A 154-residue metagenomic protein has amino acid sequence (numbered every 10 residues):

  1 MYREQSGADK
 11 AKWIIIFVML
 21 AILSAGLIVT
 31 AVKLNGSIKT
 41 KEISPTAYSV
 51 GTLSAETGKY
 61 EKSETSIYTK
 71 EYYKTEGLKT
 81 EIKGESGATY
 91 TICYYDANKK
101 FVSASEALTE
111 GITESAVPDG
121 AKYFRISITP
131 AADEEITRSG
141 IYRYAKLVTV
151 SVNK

Functional and structural regions predicted by a protein language model:
M1-T40, Y94: Gram-positive cell-envelope targeting signals
I14, E81, K100-V102: Residue-level detector of intrinsically disordered/flexible regions characterized by low predicted structural confidence
G26, T30-I67, E71-E76, A107-L108 (+1 more regions): Extracellular polysaccharide-targeting segments
E76-S86: A short beta-strand element within beta-rich, extracytoplasmic domains of secreted/secretory-pathway proteins
T80, Y90, K122-F124: Residue-level detector of short, conserved catalytic/binding motifs and their immediate flanks
K83, C93, S127-T129: Residue-level recognition of well-ordered beta-strand positions that form the cores of beta-sheet-rich folds across
S86-I112, G120: Extracellular ligand-binding interfaces
